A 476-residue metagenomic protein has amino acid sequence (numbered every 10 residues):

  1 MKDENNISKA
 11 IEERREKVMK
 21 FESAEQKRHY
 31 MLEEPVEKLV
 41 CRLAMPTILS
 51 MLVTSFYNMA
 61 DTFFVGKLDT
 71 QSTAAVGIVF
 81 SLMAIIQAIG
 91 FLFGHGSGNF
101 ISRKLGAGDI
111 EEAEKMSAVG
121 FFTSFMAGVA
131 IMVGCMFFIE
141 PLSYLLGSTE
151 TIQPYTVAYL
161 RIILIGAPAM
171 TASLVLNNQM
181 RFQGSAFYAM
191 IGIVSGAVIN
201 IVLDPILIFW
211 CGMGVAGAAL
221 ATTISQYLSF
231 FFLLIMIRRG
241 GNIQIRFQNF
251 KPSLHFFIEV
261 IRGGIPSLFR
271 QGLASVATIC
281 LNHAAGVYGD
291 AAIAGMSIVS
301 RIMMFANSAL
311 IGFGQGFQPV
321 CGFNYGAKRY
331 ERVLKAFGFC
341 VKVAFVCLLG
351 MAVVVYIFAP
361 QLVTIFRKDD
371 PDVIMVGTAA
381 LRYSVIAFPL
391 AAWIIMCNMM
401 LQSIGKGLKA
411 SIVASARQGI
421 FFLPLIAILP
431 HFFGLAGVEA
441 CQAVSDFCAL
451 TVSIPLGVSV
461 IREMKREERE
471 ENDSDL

Functional and structural regions predicted by a protein language model:
K2-A44, I101-P168, W210-I265, C321-A387 (+1 more regions): Short alpha-helical transmembrane segments in multi-pass integral membrane proteins
M31-F63, K67-L68, A84-G96, F100 (+6 more regions): N-terminal transmembrane alpha-helices
R42-D61, I162, S173, G196 (+5 more regions): Transmembrane helical elements of multi-pass membrane transporters/channels
T47, M51, T62-F63, F80 (+17 more regions): Transmembrane alpha-helix boundary and packing residues in multipass membrane permease domains and related
L52, F56-A74, S143-E150, I206-M213 (+4 more regions): Helix-terminus/linker motif at the lipid-water interface of multi-pass membrane proteins
T73-V133, M170-A189, G295-A359, A391-V413: Small-residue-rich hydrophobic transmembrane alpha-helices
I85-A88, N200-P205, F230-L234, F305-S308 (+3 more regions): Hydrophobic transmembrane alpha-helices of multi-pass small-molecule transporters
G94, I163-R181, A189-A197, A218-F231 (+4 more regions): Short runs within selected transmembrane alpha-helices of multi-pass transporters and secretion channels
